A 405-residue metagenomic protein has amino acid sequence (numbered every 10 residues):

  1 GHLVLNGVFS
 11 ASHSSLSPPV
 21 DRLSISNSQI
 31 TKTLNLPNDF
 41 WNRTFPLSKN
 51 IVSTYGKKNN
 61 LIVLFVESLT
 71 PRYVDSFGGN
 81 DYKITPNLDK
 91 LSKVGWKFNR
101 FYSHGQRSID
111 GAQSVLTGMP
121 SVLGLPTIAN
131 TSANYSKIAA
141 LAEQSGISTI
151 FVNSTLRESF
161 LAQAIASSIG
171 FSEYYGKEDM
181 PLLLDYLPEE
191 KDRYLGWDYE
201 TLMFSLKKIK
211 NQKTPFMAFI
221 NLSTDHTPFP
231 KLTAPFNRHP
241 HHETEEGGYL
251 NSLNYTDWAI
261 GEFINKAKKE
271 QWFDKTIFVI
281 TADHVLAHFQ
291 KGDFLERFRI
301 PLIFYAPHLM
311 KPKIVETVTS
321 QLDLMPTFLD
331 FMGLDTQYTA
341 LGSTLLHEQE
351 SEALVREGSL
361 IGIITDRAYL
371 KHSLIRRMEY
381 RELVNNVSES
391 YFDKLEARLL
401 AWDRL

Functional and structural regions predicted by a protein language model:
G1-T339, E350, E357-S359: Soluble catalytic regions of membrane-associated enzymes that act on cell-envelope and secretory-pathway components
M310-L405: Membrane-interface soluble catalytic domains
